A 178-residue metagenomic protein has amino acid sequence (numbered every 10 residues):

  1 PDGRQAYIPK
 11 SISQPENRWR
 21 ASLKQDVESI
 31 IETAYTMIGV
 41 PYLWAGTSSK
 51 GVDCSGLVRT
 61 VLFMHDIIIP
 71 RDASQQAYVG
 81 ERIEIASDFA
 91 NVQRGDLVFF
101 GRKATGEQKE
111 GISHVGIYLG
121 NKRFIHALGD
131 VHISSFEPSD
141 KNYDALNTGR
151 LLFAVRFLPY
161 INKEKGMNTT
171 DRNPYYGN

Functional and structural regions predicted by a protein language model:
P1-S11: SH3/SH3-like beta-barrel superfamily modules
K10-S11, E16, K24, G39: Ser/Thr/Pro/Gly-biased, low-complexity, turn-/loop-rich segments that often occur immediately after N-terminal
S13-R20, D88, E110-N178: Aromatic- and glycine-rich peptidoglycan recognition patches
R20-I38: An acidic-aromatic substrate-binding cleft motif
Y42-G56, T60-R94: Catalytic cysteine-centered active-site loop
F99-F100: A generic structural signal for residues embedded in beta-strands
G106-E107: Short glycine-rich, flexible loops that bind phosphorylated cofactors or substrates
